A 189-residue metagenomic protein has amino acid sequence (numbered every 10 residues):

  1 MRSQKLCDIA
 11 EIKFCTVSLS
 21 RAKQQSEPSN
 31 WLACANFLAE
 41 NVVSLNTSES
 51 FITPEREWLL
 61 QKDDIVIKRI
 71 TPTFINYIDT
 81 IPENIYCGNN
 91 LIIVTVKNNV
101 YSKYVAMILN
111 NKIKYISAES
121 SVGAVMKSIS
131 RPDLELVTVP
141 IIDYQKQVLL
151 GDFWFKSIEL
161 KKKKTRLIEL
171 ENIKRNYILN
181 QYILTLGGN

Functional and structural regions predicted by a protein language model:
M1-P28, A35-E40, T138-N189: Non-catalytic DNA-recognition/assembly elements of restriction-modification systems
L6, I92-I141, Q145: Basic, amphipathic alpha-helical recognition segments used for DNA target recognition
L6-S18, W31-E40, W58-I75, I108-S117: Short Ser/Thr-interspersed hydrophobic loop/turn segments at strand-loop and sheet-helix junctions that line or gate
A22-S29, E57-L60, Y77-N89: Short, surface-exposed loop/turn microsegments at beta-strand edges and helix-strand junctions
E49-R56: Short alpha-helix capping/helix-loop boundary micro-motifs
K68-I108: A short beta-sheet element
